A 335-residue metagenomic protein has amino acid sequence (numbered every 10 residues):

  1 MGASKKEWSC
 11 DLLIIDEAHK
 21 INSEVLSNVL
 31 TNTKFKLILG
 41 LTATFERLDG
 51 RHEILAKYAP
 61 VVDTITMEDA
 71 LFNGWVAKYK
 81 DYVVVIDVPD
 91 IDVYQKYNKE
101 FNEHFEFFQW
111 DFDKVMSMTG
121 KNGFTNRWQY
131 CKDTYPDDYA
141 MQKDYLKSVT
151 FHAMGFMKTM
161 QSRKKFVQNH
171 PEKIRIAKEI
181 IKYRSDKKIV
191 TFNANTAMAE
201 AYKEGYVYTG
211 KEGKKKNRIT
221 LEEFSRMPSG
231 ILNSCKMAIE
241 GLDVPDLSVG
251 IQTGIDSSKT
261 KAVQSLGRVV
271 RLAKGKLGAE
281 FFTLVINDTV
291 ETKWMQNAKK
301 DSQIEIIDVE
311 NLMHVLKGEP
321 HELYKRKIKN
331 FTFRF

Functional and structural regions predicted by a protein language model:
M1-V29, S234-K236: Conserved RecA-like ASCE ATPase "motif II neighborhood" in helicase/translocase motors
G2, K20-N22, R47-L48, G241 (+2 more regions): Catalytic P-loop NTPase motifs of RecA-like helicase/translocase cores
W8-I14, N233-S234, A238-D256, K261-L266 (+1 more regions): A short beta-strand element within the Helicase C-terminal
C10-L12, K34-G40, K187-K188, M227-I231: Loop/turn-to-beta-strand initiation segments
H19-D81: Post-DEXD/H (motif II) to motif III coupling segment of the RecA-like Helicase ATP-binding lobe
V61-K187: Conserved interdomain linker/interface between the two RecA-like ATPase lobes of SF2 helicase motors
T64-A77, S257-L266, R271-F335: A conserved SF2-helicase RecA2
K188-N193, A197-L242, K261: Conserved helicase ATPase core of P-loop NTP-dependent helicases/translocases
